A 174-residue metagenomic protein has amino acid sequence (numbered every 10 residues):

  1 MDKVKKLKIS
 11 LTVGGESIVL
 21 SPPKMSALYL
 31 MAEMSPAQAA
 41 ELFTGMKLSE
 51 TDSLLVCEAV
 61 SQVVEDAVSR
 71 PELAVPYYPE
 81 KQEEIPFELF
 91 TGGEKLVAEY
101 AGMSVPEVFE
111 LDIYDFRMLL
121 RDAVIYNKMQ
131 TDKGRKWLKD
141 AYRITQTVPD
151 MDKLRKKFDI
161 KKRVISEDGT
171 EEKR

Functional and structural regions predicted by a protein language model:
M1-R135, R174: An amphipathic, hydrophobic-aromatic interaction surface with interspersed Lys/Arg that forms lipid/phosphate-bearing
D66, R70, I144-T147, I160: A structural signal for alpha-helix termini and helix-coil/disorder junctions
G92, V148-D150, S166-T170: Intrinsically disordered, low-complexity regulatory regions of eukaryotic regulatory proteins
Y126-K156: Long, compositionally biased
F158-R174: Short acidic DE-rich linear segments
